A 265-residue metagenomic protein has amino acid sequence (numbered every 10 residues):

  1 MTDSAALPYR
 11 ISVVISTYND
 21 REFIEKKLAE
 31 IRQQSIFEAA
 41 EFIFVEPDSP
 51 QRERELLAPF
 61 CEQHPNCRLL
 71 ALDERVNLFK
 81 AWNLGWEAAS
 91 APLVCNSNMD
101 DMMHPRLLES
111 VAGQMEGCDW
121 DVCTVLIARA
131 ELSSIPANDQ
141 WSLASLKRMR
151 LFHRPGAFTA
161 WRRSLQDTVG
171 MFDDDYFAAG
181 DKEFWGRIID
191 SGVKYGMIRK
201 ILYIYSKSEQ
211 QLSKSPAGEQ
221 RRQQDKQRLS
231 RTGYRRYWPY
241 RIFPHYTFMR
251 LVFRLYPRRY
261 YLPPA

Functional and structural regions predicted by a protein language model:
D20-Q33: Short, well-formed alpha-helical segments that are part of the catalytic scaffolds of diverse glycosyltransferases
E46-L56, N98: A conserved acidic beta->alpha catalytic loop
L72-A89: Glycine-rich, basic loop-to-helix element that forms the pyrophosphate-binding segment of sugar-nucleotide handling
V94: Short aromatic/hydrophobic "clamp" motif used to bind/position activated sugar donors
R106-I135: Conserved donor NDP-sugar-binding/catalytic core segment of glycosyltransferases
L143-W161: A recurrent flexible, glycine/aromatic-enriched loop bordering the glycosyltransferase active site that acts as
A178-F184: Acidic donor-binding loop at a coil-to-helix junction in glycosyltransferase catalytic cores that engages
I201, Y205, K214-Y240: Catalytic core of nucleotide-sugar-dependent glycosyltransferases
